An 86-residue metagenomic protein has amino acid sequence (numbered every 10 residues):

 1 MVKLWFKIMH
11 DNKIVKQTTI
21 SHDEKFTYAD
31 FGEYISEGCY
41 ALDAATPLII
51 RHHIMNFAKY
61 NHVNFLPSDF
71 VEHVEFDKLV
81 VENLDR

Functional and structural regions predicted by a protein language model:
M1-S21: Short, extreme N-terminal segment that most often corresponds to the first beta-strand
D11, D23-K25, L84-R86: Generic structural motif
I14-L42: Short, flexible N-terminal segments of the mature chain
Y34-R86: Acidic, low-complexity intrinsically disordered segments
